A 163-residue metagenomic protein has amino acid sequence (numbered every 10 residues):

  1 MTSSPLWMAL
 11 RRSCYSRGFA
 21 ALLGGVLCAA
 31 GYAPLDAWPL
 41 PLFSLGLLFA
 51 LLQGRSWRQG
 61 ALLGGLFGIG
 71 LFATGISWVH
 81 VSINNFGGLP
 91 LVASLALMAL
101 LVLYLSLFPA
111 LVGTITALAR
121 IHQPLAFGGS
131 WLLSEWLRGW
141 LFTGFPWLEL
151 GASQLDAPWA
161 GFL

Functional and structural regions predicted by a protein language model:
T2-L163: Membrane-embedded alpha-helical bundles of multi-pass enzymes that act on lipidic or dolichyl-linked glycan substrates
